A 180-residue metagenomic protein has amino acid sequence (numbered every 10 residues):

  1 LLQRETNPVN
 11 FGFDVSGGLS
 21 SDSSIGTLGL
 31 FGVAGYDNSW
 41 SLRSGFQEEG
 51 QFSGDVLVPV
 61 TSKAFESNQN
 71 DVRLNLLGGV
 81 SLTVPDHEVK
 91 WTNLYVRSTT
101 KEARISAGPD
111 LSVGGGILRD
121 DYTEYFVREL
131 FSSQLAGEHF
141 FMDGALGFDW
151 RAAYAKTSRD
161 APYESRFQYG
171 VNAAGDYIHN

Functional and structural regions predicted by a protein language model:
L2-I105, R128-L135: Transmembrane beta-barrel wall of Gram-negative outer-membrane proteins
R97-N180: Replace "related TpsB outer-membrane translocases also match" with "some related outer-membrane beta-barrels such as
